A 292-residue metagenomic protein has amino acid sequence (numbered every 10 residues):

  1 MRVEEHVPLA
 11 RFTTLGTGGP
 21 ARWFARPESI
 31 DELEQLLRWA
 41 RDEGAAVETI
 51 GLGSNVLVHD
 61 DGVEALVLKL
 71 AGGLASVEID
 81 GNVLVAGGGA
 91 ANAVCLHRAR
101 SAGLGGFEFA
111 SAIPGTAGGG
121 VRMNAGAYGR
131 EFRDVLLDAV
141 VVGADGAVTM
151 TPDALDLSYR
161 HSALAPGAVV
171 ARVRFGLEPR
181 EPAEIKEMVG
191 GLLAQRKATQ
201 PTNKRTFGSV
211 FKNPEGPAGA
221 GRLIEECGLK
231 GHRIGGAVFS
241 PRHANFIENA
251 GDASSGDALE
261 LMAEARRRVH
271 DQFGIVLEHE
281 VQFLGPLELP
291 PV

Functional and structural regions predicted by a protein language model:
M1-A117, V121, A125-A127: Anion-binding (especially nucleotide phosphate/pyrophosphate-binding) glycine-rich loop and adjoining beta-alpha core
E5, R11-T14, V56, V142-E260 (+1 more regions): Phosphate/pyrophosphate- and phosphate-bearing ligand-binding catalytic cores of soluble enzymes
F24, V85, D138-V140, R172-R174: Beta-strand secondary-structure signal
E43, I50-L52, V135, K204-R205 (+1 more regions): Short, basic and Ser/Thr-rich N-terminal targeting/leader segments
A75-V77, L137-V141: Short polybasic amphipathic segments
G105, V135, D153-L155: Short beta-strand or tight-loop elements that sit immediately N-terminal to catalytic metal-binding acidic residues
E131-R133: Short loop/turn motifs at secondary-structure junctions and domain boundaries
